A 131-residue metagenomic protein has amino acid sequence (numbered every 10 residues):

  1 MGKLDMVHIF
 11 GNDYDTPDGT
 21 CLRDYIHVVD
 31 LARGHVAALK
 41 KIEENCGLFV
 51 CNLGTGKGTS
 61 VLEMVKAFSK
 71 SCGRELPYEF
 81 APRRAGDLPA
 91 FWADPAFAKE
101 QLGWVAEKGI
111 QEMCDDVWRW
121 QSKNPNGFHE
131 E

Functional and structural regions predicted by a protein language model:
M1-E131: C-terminal substrate-binding subdomain of Rossmann-fold SDR/epimerase-dehydratase oxidoreductases
